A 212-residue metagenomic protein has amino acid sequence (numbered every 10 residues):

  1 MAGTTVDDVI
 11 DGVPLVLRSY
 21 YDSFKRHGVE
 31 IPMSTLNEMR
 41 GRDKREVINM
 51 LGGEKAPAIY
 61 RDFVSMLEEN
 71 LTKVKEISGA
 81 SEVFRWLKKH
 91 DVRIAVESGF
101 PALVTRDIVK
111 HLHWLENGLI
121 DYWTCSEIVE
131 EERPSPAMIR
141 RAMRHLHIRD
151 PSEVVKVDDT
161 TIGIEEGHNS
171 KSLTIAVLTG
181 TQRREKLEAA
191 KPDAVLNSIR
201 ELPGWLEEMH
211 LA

Functional and structural regions predicted by a protein language model:
M1-L36: Active-site neighborhood of HAD-like aspartate-dependent phosphohydrolases
T5, E76, I94-E97, E131 (+3 more regions): Conserved SAM-binding loop
K25, V47-M50, S81, R85-A95 (+2 more regions): Substrate-recognition/cap helix-loop segment adjacent to the acidic, metal-dependent catalytic center of Asp-based
I31-T35, E116-Y122, D150-V154: Short acidic capping loops at alpha-helix termini that bridge into adjacent secondary structure
E46-R85, H90: Metal-dependent phosphoesterase signature
L112-C125, K186-L206: Structural recognition of alpha->loop->beta junctions
R133-I164: Conserved Lys-Pro-Asp/Glu-containing loop-to-beta segment of HAD-superfamily phosphomonoesterases, centered on
V155-A194: Acidic, Mg2+-coordinating phosphoryl-transfer loop and its flanking beta/alpha structural elements, shared across
